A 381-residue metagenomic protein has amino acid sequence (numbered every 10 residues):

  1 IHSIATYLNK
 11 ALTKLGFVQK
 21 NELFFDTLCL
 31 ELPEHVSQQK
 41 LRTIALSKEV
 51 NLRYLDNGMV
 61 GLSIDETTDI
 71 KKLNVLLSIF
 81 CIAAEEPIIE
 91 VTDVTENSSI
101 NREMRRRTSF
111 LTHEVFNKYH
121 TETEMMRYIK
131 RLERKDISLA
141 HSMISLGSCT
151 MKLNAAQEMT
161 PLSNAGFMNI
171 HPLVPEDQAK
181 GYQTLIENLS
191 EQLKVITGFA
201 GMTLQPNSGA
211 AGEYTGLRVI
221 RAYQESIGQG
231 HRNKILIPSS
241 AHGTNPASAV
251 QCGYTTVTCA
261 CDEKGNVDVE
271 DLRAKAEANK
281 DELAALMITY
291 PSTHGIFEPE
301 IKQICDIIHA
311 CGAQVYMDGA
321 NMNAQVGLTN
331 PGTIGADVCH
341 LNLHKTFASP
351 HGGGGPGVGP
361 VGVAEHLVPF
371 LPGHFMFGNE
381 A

Functional and structural regions predicted by a protein language model:
H2, T6, L15-I44, I64-T67: Conserved PLP-binding catalytic core of the aspartate aminotransferase-like
L12-T13, C29-L30, T43, K180-G181 (+1 more regions): Conserved PLP-enzyme active-site core in the AAT-like
K20-F24, R105-R106, S163-D177, K194-T197 (+2 more regions): Gly-rich Lys/Arg/Thr-decorated short loops/hinges at beta-loop-alpha junctions or inter-strand turns that position
K20-T27, Y54-V60, N207, A249: Short Gly/Ser/Thr- and Asp/Glu-enriched loop/turn motifs at secondary-structure junctions
I44-S47, R53-I82, E86: Noncatalytic alpha-helical scaffolds and linker/capping helices
I70-S145, C149-Q157, L162-M168: Flexible inter-domain linker/hinge segments
T121, G166-N207, G212: Conserved N-terminal alpha-helix of the aminotransferase class I/II PLP-enzyme fold
I137-E158, Q205-G216, F347-G362: Conserved phosphate/anionic-ligand binding catalytic regions in large, soluble enzymes, centered on
